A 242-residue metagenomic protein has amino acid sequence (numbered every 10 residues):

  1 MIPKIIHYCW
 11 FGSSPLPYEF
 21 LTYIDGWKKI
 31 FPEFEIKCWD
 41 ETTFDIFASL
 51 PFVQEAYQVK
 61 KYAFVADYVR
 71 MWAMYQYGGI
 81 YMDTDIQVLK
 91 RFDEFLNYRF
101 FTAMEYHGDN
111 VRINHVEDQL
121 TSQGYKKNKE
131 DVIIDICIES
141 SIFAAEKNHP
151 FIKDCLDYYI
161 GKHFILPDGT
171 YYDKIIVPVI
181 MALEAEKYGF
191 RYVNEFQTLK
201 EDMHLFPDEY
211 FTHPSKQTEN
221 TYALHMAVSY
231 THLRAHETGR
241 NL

Functional and structural regions predicted by a protein language model:
M1-P51, K147, K187: N-terminal anchoring/stem segment of glycosyltransferases
K4, Y18-D25, Y68-Y75, C137 (+1 more regions): A structural signal for well-ordered alpha-helical segments within the folded catalytic domains of diverse enzymes
C38, I46-F64, F95, S122-Y125 (+2 more regions): An acidic/histidine-cluster motif and surrounding catalytic segment that typifies divalent-metal-assisted enzyme active
Y57-K61, K129-E130, S141-I142, G161-D173: Active-site rim elements
Y62-E117, I134, I142-A144: GT-A fold catalytic core of metal-dependent nucleotide-sugar glycosyltransferases, centered on the diacidic
N148-K153: Short helix-loop capping/hinge motifs at secondary-structure junctions, enriched in acidic/polar residues
D154-M226: Catalytic core and acceptor-binding pocket of nucleotide-sugar-dependent glycosyltransferases
T231-T238: Conserved small/polar residues in nucleotide/adenosyl-binding loops
